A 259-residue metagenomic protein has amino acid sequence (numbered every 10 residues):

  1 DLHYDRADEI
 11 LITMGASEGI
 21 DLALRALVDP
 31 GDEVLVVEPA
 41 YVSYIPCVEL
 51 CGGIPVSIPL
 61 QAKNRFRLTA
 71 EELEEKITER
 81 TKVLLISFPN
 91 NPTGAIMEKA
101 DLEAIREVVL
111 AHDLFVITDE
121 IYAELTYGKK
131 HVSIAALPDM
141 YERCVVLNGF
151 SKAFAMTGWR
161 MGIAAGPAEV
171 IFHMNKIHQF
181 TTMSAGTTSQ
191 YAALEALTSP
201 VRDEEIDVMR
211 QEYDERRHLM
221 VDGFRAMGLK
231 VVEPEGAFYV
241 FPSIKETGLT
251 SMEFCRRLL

Functional and structural regions predicted by a protein language model:
L2-L259: PLP-dependent class I/II
